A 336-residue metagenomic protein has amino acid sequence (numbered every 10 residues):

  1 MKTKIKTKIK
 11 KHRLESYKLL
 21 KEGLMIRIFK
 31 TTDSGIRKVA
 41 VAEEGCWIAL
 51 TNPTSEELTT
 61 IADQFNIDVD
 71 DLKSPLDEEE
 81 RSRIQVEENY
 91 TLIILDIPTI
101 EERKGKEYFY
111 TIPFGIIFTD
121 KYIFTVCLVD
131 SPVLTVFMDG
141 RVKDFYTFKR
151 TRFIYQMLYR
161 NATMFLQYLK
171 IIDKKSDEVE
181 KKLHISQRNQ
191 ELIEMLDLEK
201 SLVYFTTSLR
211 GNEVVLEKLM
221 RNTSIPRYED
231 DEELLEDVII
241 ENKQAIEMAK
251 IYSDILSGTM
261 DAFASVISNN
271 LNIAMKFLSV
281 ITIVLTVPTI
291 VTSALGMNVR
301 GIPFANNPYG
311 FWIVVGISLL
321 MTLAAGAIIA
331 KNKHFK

Functional and structural regions predicted by a protein language model:
M1-Y228, L234-D237, E241-M248, K333-K336: Peripheral, non-transmembrane regulatory/ligand-interaction domains of membrane transport proteins
T3-K11, N66-I67, K243-K336: Hydrophobic alpha-helical transmembrane segments and their immediately adjacent juxtamembrane loops
